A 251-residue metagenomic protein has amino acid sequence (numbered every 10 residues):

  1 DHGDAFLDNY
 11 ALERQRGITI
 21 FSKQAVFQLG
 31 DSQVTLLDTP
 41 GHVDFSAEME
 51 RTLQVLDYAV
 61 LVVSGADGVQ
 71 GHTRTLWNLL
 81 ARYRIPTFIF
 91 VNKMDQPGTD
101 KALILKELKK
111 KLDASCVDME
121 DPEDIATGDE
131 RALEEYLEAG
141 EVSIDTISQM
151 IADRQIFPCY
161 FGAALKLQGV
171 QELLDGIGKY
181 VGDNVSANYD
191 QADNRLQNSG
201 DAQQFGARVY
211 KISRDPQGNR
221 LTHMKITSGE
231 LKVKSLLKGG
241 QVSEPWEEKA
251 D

Functional and structural regions predicted by a protein language model:
D1-F21, A114-E120, S143-I144, V181-D201 (+2 more regions): Active-site phosphate-binding and catalytic loops of NTP-dependent enzymes
D1-V63, V69, L103, E107-D118 (+1 more regions): P-loop NTPase switch module centered on the Walker A-proximal segment
G17, D38, T52, V60 (+5 more regions): Residue-level signature of catalytic and energy-coupling elements of molecular machines, predominantly ATP/GTP-dependent
H42-V43, A66-V69, K93-G98, P122-I125 (+3 more regions): Conserved nucleotide-binding/hydrolysis micro-motifs of P-loop NTPases
L53, A59-S115, S143-M150: Conserved C-terminal guanine-recognition region of P-loop GTPase G domains, centered on the G4
D95-R131, I156-I177: Canonical P-loop GTPase G-domain recognition
D121-D153: C-terminal or mid-to-C-terminal helical accessory/interaction module adjacent to the motor/catalytic core
Y180, A192-D251: Conserved nucleotide-binding/hydrolysis modules and their immediate coupling elements across P-loop/ASCE NTPase motors
